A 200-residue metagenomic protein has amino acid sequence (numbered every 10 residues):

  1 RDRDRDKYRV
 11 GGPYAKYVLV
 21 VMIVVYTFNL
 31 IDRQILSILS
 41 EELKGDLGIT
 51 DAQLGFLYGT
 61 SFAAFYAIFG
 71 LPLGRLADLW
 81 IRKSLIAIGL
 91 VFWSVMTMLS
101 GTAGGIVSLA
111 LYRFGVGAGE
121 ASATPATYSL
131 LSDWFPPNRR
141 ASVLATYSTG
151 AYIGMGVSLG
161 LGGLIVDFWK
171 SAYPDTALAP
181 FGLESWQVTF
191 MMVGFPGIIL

Functional and structural regions predicted by a protein language model:
R1-I31: Cytosolic juxtamembrane N-terminal segment immediately preceding the first transmembrane helix of multi-pass
Q34, F62-L71, A121, M155-G156: Residue-level signature of mid-helix packing/kink "hotspots" within the transmembrane helices of 12-pass Major
L39-I68: Extracellular/periplasmic helix-loop-helix junction of adjacent transmembrane segments in MFS-like secondary
E42, L71-R75, L164: Membrane-interface helix termini in secondary transporters
G48, I81, T102-S108, G119 (+1 more regions): Helix-breaking motifs and short loop linkers at transmembrane-helix boundaries and internal kinks in secondary membrane
I68-V107: Conserved MFS/SLC helix-loop-helix module at the cytosolic interface between two early adjacent transmembrane helices
L111-Y152: Cytoplasmic helix-loop-helix junction between adjacent transmembrane helices in 12-TM secondary transporters
Y147, A151-L200: Helix-loop-helix hairpin linking two adjacent transmembrane segments in secondary transporters
